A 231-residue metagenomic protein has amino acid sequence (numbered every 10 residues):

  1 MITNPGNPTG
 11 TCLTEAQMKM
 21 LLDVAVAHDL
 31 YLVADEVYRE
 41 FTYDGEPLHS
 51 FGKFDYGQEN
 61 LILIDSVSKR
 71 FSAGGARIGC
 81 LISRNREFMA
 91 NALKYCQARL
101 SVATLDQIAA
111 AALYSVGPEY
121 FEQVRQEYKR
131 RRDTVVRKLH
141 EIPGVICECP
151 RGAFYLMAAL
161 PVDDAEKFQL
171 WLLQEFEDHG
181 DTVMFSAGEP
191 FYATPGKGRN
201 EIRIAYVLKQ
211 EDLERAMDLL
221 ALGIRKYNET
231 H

Functional and structural regions predicted by a protein language model:
M1-H231: PLP-dependent class I/II
